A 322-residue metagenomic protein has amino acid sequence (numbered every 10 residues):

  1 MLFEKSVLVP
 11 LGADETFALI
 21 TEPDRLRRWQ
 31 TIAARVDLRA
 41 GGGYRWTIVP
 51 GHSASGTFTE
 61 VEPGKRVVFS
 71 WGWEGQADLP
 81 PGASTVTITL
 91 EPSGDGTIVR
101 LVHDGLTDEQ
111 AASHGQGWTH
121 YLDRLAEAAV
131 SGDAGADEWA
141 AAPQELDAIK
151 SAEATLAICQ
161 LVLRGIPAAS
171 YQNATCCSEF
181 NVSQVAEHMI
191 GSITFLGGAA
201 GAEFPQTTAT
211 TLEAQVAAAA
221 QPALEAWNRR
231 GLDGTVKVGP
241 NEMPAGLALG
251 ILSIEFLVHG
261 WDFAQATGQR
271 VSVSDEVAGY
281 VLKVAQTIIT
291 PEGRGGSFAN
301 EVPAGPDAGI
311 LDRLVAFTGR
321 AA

Functional and structural regions predicted by a protein language model:
M1-R35, P143-Q144: Hydrophobic ligand-binding cavity/cleft-lining segments
T16, L26, Y44, F58 (+5 more regions): Hydrophobic pocket/interface hotspot
R25-W29, R35, R39, G105-T107 (+4 more regions): Structured surface interface patches that mediate subunit assembly and partner/cofactor docking
W29, L79-A83, A111, S274: Alpha-helix N-cap/helix-start motif
A34-A40, V49-I98, H103-L106, R229: Hydrophobic-ligand binding "helix-grip"
G42-W46, G56, N181-Q184, L196: Short beta-strand segments
H188: Conserved catalytic neighborhood of penicillin-recognizing serine enzymes
